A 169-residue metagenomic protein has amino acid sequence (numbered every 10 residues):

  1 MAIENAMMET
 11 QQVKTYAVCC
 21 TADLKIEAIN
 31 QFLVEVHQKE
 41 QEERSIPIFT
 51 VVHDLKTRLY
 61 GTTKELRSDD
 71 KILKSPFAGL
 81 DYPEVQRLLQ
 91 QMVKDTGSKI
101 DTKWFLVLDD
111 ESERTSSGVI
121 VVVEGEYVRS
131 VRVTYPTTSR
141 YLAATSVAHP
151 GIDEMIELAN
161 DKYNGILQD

Functional and structural regions predicted by a protein language model:
M1-T134: Extended, charge-biased low-complexity segments that typically form long amphipathic alpha-helices/coiled-coils
T115-D169: Acidic, proline/glycine-rich low-complexity IDRs
